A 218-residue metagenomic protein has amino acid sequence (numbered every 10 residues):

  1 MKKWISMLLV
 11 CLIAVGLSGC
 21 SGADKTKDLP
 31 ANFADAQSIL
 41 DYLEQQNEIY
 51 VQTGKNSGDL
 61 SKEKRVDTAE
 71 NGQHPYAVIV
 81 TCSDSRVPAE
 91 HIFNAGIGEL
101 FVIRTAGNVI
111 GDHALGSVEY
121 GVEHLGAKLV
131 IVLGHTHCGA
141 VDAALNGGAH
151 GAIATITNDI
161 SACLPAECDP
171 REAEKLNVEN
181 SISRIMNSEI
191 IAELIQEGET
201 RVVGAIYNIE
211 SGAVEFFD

Functional and structural regions predicted by a protein language model:
M1-W4: Positively charged n-region of N-terminal signal peptides that target proteins for export
V15-G19: C-terminal motif of bacterial Sec signal peptides marking the signal peptidase cleavage site
S21-G72, G98, G107-L125, G139-D218: Divalent-metal-activated hydrolytic enzyme cores
T81-R86, A106-V109: Short glycine-enriched loops at secondary-structure junctions
N94-V102: Short helix-loop-beta junction
K128: Short acidic/polar active-site loop segments enriched in Thr and Asp
V132: Conserved functional hotspot residues or short segments at active or partner-binding sites across diverse domains
